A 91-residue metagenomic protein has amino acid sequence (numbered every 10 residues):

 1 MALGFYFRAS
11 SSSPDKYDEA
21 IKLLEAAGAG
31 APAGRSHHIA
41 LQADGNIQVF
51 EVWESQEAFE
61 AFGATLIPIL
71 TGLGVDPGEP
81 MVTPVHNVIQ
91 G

Functional and structural regions predicted by a protein language model:
M1-I69, D76-G91: Short S/T/G/P-rich N-terminal loop/turn motif that feeds into the first structured element of a domain
